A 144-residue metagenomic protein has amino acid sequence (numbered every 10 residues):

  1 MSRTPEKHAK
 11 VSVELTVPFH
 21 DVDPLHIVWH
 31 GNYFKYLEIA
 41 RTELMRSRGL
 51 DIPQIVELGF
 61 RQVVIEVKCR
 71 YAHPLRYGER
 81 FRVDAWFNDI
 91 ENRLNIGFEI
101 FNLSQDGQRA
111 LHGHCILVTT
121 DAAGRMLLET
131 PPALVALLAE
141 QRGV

Functional and structural regions predicted by a protein language model:
M1-L44: Catalytic strand-loop segment that frames the active site of acyl-thioester-processing enzymes
S2-T4, A9-V13, R46, R76-R80 (+1 more regions): HotDog/MaoC-like acyl-thioester-processing domains
E14-P18, R70, I116: Generic structural detector for well-ordered beta-strands
V28, Q62-V64, A110: A broad, structural micro-motif
I39-I55: Short beta-strand/loop turn elements enriched in aromatics
D51, V64, Y71-A72, F87-N92: Short glycine/proline-centered loop/turn elements that form peptide/ligand docking sites
I55-Q62: Short, basic/aromatic beta-hairpin or loop at an interaction surface
I65-Y71, R82-D84, G97: Short structured motifs
